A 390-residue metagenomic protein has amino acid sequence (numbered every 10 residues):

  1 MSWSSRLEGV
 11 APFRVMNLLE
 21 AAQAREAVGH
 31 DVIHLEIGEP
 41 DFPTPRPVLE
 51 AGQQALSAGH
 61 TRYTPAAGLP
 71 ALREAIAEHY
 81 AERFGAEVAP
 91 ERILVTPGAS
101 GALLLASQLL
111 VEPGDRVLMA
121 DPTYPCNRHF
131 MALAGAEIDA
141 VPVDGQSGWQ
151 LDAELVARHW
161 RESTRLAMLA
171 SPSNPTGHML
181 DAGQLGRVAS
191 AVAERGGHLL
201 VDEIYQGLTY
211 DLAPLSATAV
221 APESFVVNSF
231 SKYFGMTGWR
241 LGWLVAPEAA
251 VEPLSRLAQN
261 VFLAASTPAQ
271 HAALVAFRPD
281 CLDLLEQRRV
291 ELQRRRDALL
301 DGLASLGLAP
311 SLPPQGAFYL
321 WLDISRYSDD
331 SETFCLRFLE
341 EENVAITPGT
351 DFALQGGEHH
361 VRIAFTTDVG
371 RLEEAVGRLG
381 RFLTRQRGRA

Functional and structural regions predicted by a protein language model:
S2-G98, L105, A276-P279, A298 (+1 more regions): N-terminal small-domain helix-loop-helix segment of the aminotransferase-like
E78, E82, A157, R337-I346 (+1 more regions): PLP-dependent enzyme catalytic core of the Aspartate aminotransferase-like
L109-M131: Conserved PLP-anchoring active-site segment centered on the Schiff-base-forming lysine
D115, A136, E194-G197, P222: A short helix->loop->beta-strand "cap" motif at the edges of active sites that frequently abuts
L133-D139: A short helix-loop-beta submotif of the ANL/AMP-binding
D139, V143-L212: Active-site phosphate-binding strand-loop segment of PLP-dependent enzymes
P222-V290, L300-G302, F382-L383: Conserved core segment of the aminotransferase class I/II
L274, V290-L300, S311-I324: Conserved glycine-rich beta-strand-loop-beta hairpin in the small C-terminal domain of fold type I
